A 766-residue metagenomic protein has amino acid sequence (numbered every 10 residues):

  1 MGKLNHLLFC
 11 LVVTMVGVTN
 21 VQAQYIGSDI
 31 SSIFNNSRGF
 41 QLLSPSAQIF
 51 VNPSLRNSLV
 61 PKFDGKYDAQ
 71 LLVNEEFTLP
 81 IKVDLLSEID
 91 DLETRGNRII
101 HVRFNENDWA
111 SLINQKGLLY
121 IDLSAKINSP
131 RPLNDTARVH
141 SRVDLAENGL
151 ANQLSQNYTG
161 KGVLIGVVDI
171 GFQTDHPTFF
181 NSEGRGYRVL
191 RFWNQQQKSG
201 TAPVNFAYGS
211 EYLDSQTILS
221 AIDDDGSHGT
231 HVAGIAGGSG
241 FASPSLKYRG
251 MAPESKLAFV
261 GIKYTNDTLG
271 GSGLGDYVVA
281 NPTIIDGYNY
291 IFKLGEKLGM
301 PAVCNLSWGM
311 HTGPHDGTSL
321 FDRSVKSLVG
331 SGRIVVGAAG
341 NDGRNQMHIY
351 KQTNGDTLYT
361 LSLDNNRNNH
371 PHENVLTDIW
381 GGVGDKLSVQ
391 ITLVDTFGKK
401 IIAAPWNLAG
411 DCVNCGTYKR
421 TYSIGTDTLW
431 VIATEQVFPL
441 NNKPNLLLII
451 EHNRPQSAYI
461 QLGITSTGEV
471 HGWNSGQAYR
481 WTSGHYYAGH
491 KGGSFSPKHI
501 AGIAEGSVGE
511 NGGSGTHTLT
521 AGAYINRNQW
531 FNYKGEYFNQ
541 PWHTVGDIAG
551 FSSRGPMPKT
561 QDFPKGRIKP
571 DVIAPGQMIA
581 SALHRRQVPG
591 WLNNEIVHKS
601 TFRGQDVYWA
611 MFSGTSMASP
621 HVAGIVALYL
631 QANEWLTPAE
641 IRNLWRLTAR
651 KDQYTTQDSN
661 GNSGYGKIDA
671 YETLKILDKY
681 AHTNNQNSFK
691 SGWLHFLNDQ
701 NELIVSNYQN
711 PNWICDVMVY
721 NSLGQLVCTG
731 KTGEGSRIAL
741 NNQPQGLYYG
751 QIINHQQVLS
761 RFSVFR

Functional and structural regions predicted by a protein language model:
L8-L11, N20-R103, N107-Q156, L164 (+2 more regions): Autoinhibitory N-terminal propeptides
N57-S58, K297, P301-M310, G332-R333 (+4 more regions): C-terminal subdomain of the subtilisin-like protease fold in secreted/lumenal serine endopeptidases
K62-D64, K293, V329-S331, G343-L387 (+1 more regions): Secreted peptidase-domain scaffold signal
A151-P282, G299-V303, G330-G332, M347 (+8 more regions): Subtilisin-like serine protease catalytic core
F172-T230, G234, G250-A252, L298 (+4 more regions): Active-site core segment of subtilase-fold serine proteases
K198-A202, Q346-K443, R454, I500-I503 (+1 more regions): Extracellular S/T/G-rich loop segment that most often corresponds to the catalytic His/Ser-adjacent loop
V260-I262, Y288-H315, A338-A339, G463-G468 (+1 more regions): Short acidic, glycine-rich surface-loop motifs adjacent to enzyme active sites
F689-R766: C-terminal outer-membrane/trafficking sorting elements
